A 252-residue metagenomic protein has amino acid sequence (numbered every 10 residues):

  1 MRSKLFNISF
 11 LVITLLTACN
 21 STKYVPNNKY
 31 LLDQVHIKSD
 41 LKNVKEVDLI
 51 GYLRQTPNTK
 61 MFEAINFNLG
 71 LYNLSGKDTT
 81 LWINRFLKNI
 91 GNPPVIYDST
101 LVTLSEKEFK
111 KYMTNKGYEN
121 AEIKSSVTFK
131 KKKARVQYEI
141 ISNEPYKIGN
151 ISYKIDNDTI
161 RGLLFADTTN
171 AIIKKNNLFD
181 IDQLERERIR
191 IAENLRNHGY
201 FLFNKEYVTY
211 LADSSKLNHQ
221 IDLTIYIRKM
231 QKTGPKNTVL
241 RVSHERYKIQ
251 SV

Functional and structural regions predicted by a protein language model:
S3, N20-V252: Interaction-mediating elements
S3-F10: Sec-dependent signal peptide recognition, specifically the positively charged N-region followed immediately by
I13: Beta-rich carbohydrate-recognition modules and glycan-binding surfaces
L16-A18: C-terminal motif of bacterial Sec signal peptides marking the signal peptidase cleavage site
